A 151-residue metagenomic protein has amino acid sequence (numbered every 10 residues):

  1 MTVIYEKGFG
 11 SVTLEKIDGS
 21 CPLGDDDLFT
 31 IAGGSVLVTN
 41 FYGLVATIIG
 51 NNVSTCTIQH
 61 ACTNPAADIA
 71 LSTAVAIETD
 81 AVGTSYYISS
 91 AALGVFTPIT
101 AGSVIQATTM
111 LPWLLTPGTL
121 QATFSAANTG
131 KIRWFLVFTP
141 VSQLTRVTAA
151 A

Functional and structural regions predicted by a protein language model:
M1-A151: Surface-exposed, low-hydrophobicity beta-strand/loop segments enriched in small/polar/acidic residues
